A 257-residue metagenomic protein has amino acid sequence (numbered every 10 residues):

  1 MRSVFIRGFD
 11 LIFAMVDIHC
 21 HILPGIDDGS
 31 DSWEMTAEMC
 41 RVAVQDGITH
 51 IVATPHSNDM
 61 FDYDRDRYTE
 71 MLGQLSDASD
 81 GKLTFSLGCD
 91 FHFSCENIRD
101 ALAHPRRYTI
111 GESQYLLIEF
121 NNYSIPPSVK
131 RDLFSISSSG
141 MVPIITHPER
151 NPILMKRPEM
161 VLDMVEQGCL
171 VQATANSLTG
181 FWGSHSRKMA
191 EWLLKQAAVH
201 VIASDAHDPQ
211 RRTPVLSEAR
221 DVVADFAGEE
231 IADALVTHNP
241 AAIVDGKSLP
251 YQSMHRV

Functional and structural regions predicted by a protein language model:
R2-S3, S217, D221-V257: Mid-to-C-terminal alpha-helical segments outside catalytic/metal-binding sites
S3-L83: An N-terminally biased module of ancient metal coordination in phosphate/nucleic-acid-related enzymes
V16-I18, I51-T54, S86-D90, I144-T146 (+2 more regions): Active-site neighborhood of phospho(di)ester-bond hydrolases with catalytic His/Asp-centered motifs
W33-C40, I98-A101, P127-V129, M189: Short, acidic/polar
V44, S137, L194-K195: Non-catalytic positions within long, well-ordered alpha-helices that form the structural scaffold/packing of enzyme
N58-F61, H92-S94, R150-L154, L178-F181 (+1 more regions): Active-site environment of divalent metal-dependent phosphoester hydrolases
D64-Q172, P250, M254-V257: Extended substrate/RNA-proximal surfaces in nucleic-acid metabolism proteins
A198-P214: Short acidic/histidine-rich active-site segments
